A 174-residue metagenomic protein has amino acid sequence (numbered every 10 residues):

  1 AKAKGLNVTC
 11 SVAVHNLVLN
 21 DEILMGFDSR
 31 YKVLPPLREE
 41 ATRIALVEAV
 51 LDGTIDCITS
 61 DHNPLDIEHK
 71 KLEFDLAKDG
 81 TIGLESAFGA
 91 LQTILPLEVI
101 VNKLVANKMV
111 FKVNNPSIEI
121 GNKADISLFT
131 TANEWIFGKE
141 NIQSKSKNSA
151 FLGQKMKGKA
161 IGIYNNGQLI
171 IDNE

Functional and structural regions predicted by a protein language model:
A1-I58, H62-T81, E85: Active-site core of metal-dependent hydrolases
F27-V33, E48-I58, P96-K103, G162-N173: Noncatalytic linker/hinge segments flanking ATPase motor cores
R30, C57-I58, N63-F129: His/Asp/Glu-enriched, well-ordered alpha-helical/loop segment that forms or immediately abuts the divalent-metal
Y31-L34, E68-H69, N102-A106, W135-N141 (+1 more regions): Short linear motifs at secondary-structure transitions and domain/linker junctions
E39-E48, A87-T93, M156-G162: Short C-terminal domain-edge/linker segments immediately following a structured domain
T42-L46, N114-N115, S149: A generic local structural motif
E73-L76, K123-E174: C-terminal cap of metal-dependent C-N hydrolases
